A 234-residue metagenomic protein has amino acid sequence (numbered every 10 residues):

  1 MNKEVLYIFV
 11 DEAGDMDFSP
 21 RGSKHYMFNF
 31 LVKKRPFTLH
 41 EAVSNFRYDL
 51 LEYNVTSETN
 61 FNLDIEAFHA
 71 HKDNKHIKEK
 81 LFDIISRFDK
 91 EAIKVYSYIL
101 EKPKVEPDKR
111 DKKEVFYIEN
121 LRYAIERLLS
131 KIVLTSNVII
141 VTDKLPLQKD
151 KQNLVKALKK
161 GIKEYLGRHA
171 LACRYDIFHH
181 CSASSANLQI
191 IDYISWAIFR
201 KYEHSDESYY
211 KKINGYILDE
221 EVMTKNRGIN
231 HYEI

Functional and structural regions predicted by a protein language model:
M1-I234: Phosphate-ester processing/binding pockets and catalytic centers
